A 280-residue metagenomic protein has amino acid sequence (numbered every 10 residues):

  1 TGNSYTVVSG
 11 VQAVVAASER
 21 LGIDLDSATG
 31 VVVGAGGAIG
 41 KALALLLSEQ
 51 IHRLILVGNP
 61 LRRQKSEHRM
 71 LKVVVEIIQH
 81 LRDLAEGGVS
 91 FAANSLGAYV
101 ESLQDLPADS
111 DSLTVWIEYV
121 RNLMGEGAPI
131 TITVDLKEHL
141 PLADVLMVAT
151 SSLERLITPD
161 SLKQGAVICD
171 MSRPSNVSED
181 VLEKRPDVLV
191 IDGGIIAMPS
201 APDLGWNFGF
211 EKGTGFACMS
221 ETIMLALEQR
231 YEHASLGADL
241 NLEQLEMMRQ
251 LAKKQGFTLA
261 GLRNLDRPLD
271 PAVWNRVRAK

Functional and structural regions predicted by a protein language model:
T1-D26, L204-F210: Glycine/serine-rich phosphate-binding loop and adjoining beta1-alpha1 elements at the start of nucleotide-handling
Y5, V11, V15-S18, G87-S90 (+4 more regions): Metallocofactor- and cofactor-centric catalytic cores in central/energy metabolism, strongly enriched
E19-V145: Glycine-rich phosphate/diphosphate-binding loop of Rossmann-like nucleotide-binding domains
T150-S152, S172-R173: Short glycine-/small-residue-rich Rossmann-like dinucleotide-binding loops
E154-L156, N176-V177: Short glycine-rich, flexible loops that bind phosphorylated cofactors or substrates
P159-Q164, L182-R185: Short, conserved loop/helix-junction motifs that constitute active-site signature segments in enzyme catalytic cores
P174-K280: Adenosine-phosphate binding glycine-rich loop
